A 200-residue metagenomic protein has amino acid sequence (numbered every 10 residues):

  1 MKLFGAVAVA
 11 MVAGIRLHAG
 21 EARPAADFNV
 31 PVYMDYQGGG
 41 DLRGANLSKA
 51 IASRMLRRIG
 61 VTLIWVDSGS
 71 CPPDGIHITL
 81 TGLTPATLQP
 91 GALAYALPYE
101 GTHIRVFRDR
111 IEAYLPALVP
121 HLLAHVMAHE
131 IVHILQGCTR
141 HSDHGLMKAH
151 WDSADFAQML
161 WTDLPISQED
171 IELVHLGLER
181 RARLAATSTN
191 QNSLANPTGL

Functional and structural regions predicted by a protein language model:
K2-R16: Bacterial N-terminal signal peptides
L17-P24: Boundary at the C-terminal end of the N-terminal hydrophobic targeting segment
A25-G40, R108-A113: Acidic/histidine-rich, surface-exposed loop or edge segments in extracytoplasmic proteins
P31, G60-T62, L146: Residues at or immediately flanking beta-strands
L42-I134, T139-R140: Metzincin-family zinc-dependent endopeptidase catalytic domain
P120-V126, I131-G199: The catalytic-center signature of Zn2+-dependent metalloproteases
